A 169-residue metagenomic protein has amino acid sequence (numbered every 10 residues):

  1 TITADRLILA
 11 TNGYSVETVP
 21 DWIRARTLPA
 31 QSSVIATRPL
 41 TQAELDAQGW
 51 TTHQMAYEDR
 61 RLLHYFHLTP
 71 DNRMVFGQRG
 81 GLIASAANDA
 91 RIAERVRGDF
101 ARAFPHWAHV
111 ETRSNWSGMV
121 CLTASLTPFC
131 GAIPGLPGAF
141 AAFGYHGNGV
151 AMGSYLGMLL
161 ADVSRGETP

Functional and structural regions predicted by a protein language model:
I2-A43, A47-P137: Active-site substrate-recognition segment that forms the wall of the catalytic cavity or substrate channel
G135-P169: C-terminal lid/capping helical subdomain adjacent to the catalytic/cofactor pocket in oxidative enzymes
